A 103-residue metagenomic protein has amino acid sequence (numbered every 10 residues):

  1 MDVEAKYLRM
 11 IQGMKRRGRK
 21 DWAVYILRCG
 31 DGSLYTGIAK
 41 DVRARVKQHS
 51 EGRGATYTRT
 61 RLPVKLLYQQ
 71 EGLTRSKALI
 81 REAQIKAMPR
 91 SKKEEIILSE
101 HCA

Functional and structural regions predicted by a protein language model:
M1-A55, R59-G72, S76-K86, R90-A103: GIY-YIG nuclease catalytic motif and its immediate N-terminal context
